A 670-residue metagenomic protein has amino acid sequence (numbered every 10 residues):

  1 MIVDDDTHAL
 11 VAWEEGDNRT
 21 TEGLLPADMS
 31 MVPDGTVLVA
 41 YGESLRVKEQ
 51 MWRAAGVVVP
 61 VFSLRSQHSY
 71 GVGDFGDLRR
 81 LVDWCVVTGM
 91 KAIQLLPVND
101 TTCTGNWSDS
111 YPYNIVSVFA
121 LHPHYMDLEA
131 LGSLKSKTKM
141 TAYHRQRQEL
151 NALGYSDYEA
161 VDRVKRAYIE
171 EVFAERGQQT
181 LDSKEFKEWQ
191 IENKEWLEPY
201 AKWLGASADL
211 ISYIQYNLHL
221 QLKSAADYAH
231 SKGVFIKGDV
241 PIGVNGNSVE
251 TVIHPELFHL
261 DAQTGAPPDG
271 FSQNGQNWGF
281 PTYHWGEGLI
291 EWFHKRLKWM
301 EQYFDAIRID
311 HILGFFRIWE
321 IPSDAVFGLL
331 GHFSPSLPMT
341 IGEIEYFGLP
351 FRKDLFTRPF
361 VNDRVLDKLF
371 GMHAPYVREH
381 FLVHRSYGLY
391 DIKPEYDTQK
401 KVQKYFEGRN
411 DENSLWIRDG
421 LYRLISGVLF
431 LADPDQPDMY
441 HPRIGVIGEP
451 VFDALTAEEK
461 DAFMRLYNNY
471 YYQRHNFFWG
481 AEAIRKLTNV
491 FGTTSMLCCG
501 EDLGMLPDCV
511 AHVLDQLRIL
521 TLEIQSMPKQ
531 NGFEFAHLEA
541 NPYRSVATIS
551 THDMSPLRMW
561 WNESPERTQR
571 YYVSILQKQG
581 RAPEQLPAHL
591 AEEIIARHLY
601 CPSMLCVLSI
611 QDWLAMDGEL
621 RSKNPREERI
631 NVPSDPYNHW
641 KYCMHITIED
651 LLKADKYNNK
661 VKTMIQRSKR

Functional and structural regions predicted by a protein language model:
M1-S30, W84, W107: Alpha-glucan (starch/glycogen) binding determinants
P33-R670: Catalytic cores of glycan-processing enzymes that make or break glycosidic bonds
